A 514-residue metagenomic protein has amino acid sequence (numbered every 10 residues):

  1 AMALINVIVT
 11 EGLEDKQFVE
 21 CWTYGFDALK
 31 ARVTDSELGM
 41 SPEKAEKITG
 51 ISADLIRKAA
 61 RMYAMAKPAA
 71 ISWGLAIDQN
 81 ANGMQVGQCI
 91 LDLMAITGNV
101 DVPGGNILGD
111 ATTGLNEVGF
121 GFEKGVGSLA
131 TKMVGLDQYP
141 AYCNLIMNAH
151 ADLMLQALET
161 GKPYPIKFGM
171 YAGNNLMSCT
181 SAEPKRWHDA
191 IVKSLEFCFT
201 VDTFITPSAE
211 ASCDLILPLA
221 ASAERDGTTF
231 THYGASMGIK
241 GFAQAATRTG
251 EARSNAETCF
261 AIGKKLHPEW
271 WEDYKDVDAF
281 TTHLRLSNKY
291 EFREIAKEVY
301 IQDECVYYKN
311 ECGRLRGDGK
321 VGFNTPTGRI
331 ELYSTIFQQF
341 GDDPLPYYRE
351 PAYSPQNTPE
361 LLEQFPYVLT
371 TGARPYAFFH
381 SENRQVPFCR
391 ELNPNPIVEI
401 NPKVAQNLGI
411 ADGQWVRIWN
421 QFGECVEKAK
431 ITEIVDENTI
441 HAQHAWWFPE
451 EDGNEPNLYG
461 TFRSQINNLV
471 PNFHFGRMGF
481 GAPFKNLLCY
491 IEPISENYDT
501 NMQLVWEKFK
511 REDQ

Functional and structural regions predicted by a protein language model:
A1-A66: Long, well-ordered, tryptophan-enriched scaffold segments
M2, K47, D92-S212, A220-F230 (+1 more regions): Extended redox/cofactor-interaction regions of prokaryotic respiratory oxidoreductases
I5-G12, E37, A53, A60-K67 (+4 more regions): Structural signal for hydrophobic packing residues in well-ordered secondary-structure cores of soluble enzyme domains
D15-Q17, I56, A70-I71, N99-G109 (+9 more regions): Acidic/polar loop patches that form or flank catalytic/metal-binding clefts of enzymes that bind anionic ligands
V19, A31, D35, E46-T49 (+10 more regions): Hydrophobic alpha-helical scaffolding
D35-S41, M65-W73, I166-M170, G234-Q244: Short acidic (Asp/Glu) and glycine-rich catalytic loops that position anionic groups and cofactors
P218-E224, M237-R248: Short beta-alpha connecting loops at secondary-structure transitions that line or flank enzyme active sites
A245, T249, R253-V299, V386-E399 (+1 more regions): Long, contiguous, secondary-structure-rich segments that constitute the structural scaffold of globular domains
